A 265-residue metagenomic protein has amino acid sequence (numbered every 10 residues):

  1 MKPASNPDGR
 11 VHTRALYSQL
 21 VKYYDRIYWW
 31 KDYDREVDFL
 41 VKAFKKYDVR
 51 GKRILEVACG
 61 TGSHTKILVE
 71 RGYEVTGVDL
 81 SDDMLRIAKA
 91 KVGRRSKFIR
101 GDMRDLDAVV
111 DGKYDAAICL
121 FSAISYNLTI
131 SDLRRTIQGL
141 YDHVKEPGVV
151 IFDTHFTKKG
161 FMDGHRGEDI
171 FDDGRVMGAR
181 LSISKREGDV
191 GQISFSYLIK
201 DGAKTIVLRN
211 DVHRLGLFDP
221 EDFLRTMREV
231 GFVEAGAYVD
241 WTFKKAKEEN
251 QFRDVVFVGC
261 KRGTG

Functional and structural regions predicted by a protein language model:
K2-R50: Conserved class I S-adenosyl-L-methionine
G51-A58: Conserved class I S-adenosyl-L-methionine
S63-L106: Class I SAM-dependent methyltransferase SAM/SAH-binding core
A108-A116: A short acidic, Gly/Pro-enriched loop at the edge of an enzyme's catalytic core that lines a small-molecule cofactor
D115-S131: A short SAM/SAH-binding and catalytic strip from SAM-dependent methyltransferases
R134-E146: A short glycine-rich, Lys/Arg-flanked "PGG" loop and its adjoining helix->strand segment in the class I
I151-D222: SAM-dependent methyltransferase
R214-G265: C-terminal lobe and adjacent flexible extensions of AdoMet/dcAdoMet transferase-like proteins
